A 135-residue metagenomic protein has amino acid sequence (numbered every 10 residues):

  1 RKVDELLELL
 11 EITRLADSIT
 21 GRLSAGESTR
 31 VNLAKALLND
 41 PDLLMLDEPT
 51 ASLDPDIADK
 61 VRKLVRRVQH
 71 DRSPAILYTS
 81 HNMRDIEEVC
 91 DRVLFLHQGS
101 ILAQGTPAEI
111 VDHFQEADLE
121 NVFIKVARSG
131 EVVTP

Functional and structural regions predicted by a protein language model:
R1-L15: Conserved ABC ATPase "signature" region
I19-L23: Conserved ABC ATPase signature
D40: Conserved catalytic motifs of ABC-family nucleotide-binding domains
L44-E48: Catalytic Walker B motif of ABC-type/P-loop ATPase nucleotide-binding domains
D59-R72: Helical segment within the ABC ATPase nucleotide-binding domain
Q104-G105: ABC ATPase "signature
